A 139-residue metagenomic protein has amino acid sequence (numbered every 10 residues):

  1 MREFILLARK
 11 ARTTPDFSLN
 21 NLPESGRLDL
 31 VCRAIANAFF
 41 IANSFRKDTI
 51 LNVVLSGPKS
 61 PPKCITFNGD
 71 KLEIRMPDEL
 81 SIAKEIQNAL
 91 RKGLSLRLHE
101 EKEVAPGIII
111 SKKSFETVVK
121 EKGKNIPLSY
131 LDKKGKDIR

Functional and structural regions predicted by a protein language model:
M1-R139: Post-transcriptional modification and biogenesis factors for structured RNAs of the translation apparatus
